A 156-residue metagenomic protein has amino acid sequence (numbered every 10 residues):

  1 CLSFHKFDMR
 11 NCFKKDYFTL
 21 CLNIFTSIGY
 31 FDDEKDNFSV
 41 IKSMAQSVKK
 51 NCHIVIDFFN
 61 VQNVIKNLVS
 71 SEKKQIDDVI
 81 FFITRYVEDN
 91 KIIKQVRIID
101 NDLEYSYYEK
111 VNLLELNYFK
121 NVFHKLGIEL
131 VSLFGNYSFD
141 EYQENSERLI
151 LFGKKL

Functional and structural regions predicted by a protein language model:
C1-K14: Conserved SAM-binding strand-loop segment of SAM-dependent methyltransferases
K15-D16, I41: A short, aliphatic-rich alpha-helical micro-motif
D16-T19, I92, E144-L149: A short, glycine/Asx- and small/polar-enriched loop/turn that sits immediately N-terminal to a beta-strand
F18-K35: A short SAM/SAH-binding and catalytic strip from SAM-dependent methyltransferases
D36-H53: A short glycine-rich, Lys/Arg-flanked "PGG" loop and its adjoining helix->strand segment in the class I
V55-V122: SAM-dependent methyltransferase
L116-L156: C-terminal lobe and adjacent flexible extensions of AdoMet/dcAdoMet transferase-like proteins
